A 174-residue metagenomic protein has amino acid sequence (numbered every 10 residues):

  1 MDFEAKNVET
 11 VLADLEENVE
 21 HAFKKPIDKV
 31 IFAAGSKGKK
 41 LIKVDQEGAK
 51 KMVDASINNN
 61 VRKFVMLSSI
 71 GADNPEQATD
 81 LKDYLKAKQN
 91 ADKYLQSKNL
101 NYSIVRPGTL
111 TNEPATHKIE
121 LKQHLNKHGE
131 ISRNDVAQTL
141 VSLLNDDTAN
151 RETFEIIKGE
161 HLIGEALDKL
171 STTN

Functional and structural regions predicted by a protein language model:
M1-D2, G164: Short, charged/polar "capping" segments at the starts of alpha-helices and the immediately preceding loops
D2-N58, D73, L144-N145: NAD(P)H-binding glycine-rich loop region in Rossmannoid oxidoreductase-like domains and their noncatalytic homologs
N59-K63, S69-N174: Oxidoreductase cofactor-interface core, primarily capturing Rossmann-like NAD(P)-dependent enzymes
